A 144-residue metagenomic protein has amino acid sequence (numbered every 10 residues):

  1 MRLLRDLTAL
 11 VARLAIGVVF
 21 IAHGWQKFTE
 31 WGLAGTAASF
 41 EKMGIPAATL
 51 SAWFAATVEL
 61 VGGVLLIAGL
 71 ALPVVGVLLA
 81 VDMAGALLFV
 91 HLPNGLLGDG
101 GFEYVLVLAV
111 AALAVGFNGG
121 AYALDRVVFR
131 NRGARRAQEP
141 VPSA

Functional and structural regions predicted by a protein language model:
M1-F28, T49-T57, V61, A68-A144: Extended, low-polarity transmembrane helix blocks
T29-A47: Membrane-interface interhelical connector segments
